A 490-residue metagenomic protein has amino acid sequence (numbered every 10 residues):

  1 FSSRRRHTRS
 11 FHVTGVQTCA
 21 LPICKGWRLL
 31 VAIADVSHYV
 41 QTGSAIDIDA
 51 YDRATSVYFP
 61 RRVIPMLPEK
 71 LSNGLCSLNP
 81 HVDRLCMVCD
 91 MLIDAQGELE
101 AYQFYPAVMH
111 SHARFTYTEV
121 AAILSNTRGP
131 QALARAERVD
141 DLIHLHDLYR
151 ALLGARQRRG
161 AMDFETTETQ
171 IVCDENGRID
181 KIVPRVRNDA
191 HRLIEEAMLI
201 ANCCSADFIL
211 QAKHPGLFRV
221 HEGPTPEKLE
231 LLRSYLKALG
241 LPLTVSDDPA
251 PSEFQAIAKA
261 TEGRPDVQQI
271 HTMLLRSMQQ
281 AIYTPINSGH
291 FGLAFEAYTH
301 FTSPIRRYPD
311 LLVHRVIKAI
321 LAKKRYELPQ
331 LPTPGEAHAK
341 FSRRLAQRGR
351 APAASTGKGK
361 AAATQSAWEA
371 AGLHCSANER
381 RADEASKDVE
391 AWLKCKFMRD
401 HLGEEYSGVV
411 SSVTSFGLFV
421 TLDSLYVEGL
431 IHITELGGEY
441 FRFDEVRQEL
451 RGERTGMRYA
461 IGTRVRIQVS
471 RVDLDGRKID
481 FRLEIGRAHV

Functional and structural regions predicted by a protein language model:
F1-C19, A488-H489: Single conserved hydrophobic/aromatic residue that forms the stacking wall/gate of nucleotide- or nucleobase-binding
T8, F397, R454-G456: A structural connector/turn signal
V16, A20-G437, G462, Q468 (+1 more regions): Electropositive polyanion-binding surfaces
H401, F441-I467: Short nucleic-acid-contacting surface segments enriched for D/E, G, S/T with interspersed K/R
E484-G486: C-terminal, low-ordered peptide segments at domain boundaries
